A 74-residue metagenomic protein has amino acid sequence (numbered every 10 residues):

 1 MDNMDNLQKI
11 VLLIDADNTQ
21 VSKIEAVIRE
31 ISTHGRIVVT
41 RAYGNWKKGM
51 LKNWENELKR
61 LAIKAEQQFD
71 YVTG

Functional and structural regions predicted by a protein language model:
M1-G74: Domain-level signal for Mg2+-assisted phosphodiester chemistry and nucleotide/NA-binding surfaces in nucleic-acid
